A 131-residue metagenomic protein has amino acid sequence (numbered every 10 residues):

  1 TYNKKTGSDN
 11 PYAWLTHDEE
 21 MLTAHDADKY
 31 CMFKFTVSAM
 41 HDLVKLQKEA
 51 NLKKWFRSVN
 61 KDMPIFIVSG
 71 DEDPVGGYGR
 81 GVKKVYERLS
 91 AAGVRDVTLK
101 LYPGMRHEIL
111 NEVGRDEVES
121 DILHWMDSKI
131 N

Functional and structural regions predicted by a protein language model:
T1-Y30: Alpha/beta-hydrolase-fold enzymes
A24, D42-K45, K84, E117 (+1 more regions): Alpha-helical elements of Rossmann-like donor-binding domains used by nucleotide-donor carbohydrate transfer enzymes
F35-R57: Active-site nucleophile elbow and catalytic-triad environment of alpha/beta-hydrolase enzymes
V59-I65, A92-R95: Short, proline-enriched alpha-helix->beta-strand connector loops that line the catalytic pocket of alpha/beta-hydrolase
I67-S69: Short beta-strand/loop motif that positions the catalytic acidic residue of the alpha/beta-hydrolase fold
D71-P74, M105-R106: Acidic beta-to-alpha connecting loop that harbors the catalytic carboxylate
P74-K84: Conserved alpha/beta-hydrolase "acid-adjacent" motif
A92-N131: Catalytic active-site module of serine/aspartate enzymes centered on a nucleophile-bearing elbow/loop
